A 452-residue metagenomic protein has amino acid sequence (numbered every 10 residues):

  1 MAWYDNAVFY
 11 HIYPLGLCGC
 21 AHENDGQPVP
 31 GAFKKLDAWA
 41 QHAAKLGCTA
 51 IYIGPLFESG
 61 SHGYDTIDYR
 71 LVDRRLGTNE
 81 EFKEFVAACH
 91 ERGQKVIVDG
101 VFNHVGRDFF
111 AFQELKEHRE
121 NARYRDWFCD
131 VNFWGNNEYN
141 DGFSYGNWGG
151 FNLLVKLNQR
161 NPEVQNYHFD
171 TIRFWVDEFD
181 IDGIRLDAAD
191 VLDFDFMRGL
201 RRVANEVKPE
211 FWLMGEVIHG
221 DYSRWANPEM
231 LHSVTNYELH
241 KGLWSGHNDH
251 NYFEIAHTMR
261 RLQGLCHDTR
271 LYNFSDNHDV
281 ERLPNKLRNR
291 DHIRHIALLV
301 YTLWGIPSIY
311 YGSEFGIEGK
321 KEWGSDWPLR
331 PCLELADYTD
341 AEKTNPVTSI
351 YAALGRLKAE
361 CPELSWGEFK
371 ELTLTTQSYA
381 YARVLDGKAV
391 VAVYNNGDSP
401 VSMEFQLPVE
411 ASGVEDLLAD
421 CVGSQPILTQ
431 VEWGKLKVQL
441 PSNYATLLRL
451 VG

Functional and structural regions predicted by a protein language model:
M1-F9, Y13-T49, L56-R173, E178 (+2 more regions): Substrate-binding/active-site clefts of carbohydrate-active enzymes
A2-N6, N24, P28, I255-S412: Loop/helix patches that line or flank the sugar-binding groove of alpha-linked glycan CAZymes
V8-H11, I51-I53, V96-V98, I184 (+3 more regions): Hydrophobic faces of well-ordered beta-strands that scaffold small-molecule active sites in alpha/beta enzyme cores
G47-T49, R92-Q94, D180-D182, K208-F211 (+3 more regions): Short, well-ordered coil/turn segments that N-cap beta-strands
V86, H90-R92, Q113-K116, D187-H267 (+4 more regions): Active-site-proximal helices and loops of the catalytic beta/alpha 8
H104, H168-F194, N273, N277: Active-site groove signature of glycoside hydrolases
P408-G423: Solvent-exposed beta-hairpin/edge-strand motifs
Q430-G452: C-terminal beta-strand-rich structural cap/linker in extracellular carbohydrate-active enzymes
